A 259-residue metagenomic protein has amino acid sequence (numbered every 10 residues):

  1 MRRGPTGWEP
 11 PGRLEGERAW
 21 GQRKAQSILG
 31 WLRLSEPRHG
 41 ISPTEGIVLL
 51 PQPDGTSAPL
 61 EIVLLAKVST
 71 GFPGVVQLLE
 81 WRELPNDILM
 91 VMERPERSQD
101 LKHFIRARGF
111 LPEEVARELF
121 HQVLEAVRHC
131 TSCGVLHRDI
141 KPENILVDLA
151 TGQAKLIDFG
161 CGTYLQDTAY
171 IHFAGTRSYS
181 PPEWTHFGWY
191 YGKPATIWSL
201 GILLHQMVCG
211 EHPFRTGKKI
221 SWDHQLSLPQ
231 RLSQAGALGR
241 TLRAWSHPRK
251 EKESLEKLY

Functional and structural regions predicted by a protein language model:
Q77-I88: Short beta-strand micro-motifs within the conserved protein kinase catalytic domain, predominantly in the N-lobe
D100-F110: AlphaC helix of the protein kinase catalytic domain
L119-F120: Activation segment signature within eukaryotic-like protein kinase domains
T131-D148: Catalytic-loop of the protein kinase fold
I171-W184: Conserved activation segment of eukaryotic-like protein kinases, specifically the C-terminal portion of the activation
W184-P194: Conserved end of the kinase activation segment
R231-W245: Conserved C-terminal C-lobe helix
